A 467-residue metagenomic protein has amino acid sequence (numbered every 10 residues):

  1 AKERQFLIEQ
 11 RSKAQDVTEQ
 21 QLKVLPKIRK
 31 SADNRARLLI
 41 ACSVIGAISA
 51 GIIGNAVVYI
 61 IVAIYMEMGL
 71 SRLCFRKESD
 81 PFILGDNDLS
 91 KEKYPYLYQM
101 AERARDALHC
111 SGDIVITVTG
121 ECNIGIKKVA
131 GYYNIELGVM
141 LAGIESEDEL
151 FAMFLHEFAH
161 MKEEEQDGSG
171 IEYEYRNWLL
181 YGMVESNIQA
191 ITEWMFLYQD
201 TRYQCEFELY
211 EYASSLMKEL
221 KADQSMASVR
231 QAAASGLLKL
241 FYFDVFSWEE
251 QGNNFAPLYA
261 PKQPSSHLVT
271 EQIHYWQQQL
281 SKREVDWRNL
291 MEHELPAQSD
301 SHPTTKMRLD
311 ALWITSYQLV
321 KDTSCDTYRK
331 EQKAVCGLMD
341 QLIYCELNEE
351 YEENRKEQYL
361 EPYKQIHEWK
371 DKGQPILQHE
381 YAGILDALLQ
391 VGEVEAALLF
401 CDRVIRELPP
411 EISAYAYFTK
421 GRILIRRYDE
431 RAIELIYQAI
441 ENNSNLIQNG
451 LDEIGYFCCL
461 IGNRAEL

Functional and structural regions predicted by a protein language model:
A1, S31, T192-F207, S215 (+3 more regions): Cytosolic-facing loops and C-terminal tails of multi-pass membrane proteins
K2-C42: Non-catalytic, topology-defining segments of multipass membrane proteins
E3-Q15, L73-W178, L377, S413: Peri-catalytic and regulatory segments of divalent metal-dependent proteins
E19-L25, Y59-I83: Fold-level signature of zinc-dependent metallopeptidase catalytic domains
V44-E67, T192-F196: Hydrophobic alpha-helical transmembrane segments
L84-Y98, I144, C205-A227, W248 (+2 more regions): Active-site metal-coordination segments of metallo-dependent hydrolases
Q99-R105, E163, L180, S214-A233: An active-site-proximal "capping" alpha-helix that borders the catalytic cofactor pocket
E163-Y198, S235-D244: Post-HEXXH active-site segment of zinc metalloproteases
